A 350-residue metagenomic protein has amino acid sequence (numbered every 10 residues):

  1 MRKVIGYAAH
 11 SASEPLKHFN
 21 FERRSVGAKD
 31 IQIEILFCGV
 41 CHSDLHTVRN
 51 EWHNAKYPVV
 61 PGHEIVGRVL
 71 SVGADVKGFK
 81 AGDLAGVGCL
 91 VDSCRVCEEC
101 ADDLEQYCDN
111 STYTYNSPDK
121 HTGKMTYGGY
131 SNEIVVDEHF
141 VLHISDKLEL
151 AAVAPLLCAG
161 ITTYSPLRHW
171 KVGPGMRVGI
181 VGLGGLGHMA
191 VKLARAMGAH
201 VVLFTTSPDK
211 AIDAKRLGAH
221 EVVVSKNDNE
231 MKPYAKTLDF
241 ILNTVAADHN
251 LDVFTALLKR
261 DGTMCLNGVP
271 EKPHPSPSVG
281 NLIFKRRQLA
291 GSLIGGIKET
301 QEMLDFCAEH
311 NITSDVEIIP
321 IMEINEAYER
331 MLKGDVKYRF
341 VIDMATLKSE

Functional and structural regions predicted by a protein language model:
R2-V4, I297-E350: C-terminal hydrophobic helical "lid"/dimerization subdomain of Rossmann-like NAD(P)H-dependent oxidoreductases
R24-C38, E51-A101, Q106, S145-L148: Glycine-rich beta-strand-centered segment in the early N-terminal region that forms part of a ligand/cofactor-binding
C94-V181: NAD(P)H dinucleotide-binding glycine-rich loop of Rossmann-like/cofactor-binding domains, especially the beta1-alpha1
P174-L183, L193-V253: Adenosine-nucleotide cofactor-binding segment
G187-H188: N-terminal Rossmann-fold NAD(P) dinucleotide-binding loop
L258-K259: Helix-to-beta-strand junctions that scaffold the AdoMet/dcAdoMet cofactor pocket in Class I SAM-dependent enzymes
G262-T263: Glycine-centered, small-residue-biased loops immediately flanking beta-strands in adenine/cofactor-binding cores
V269-K285, I297-M303: Rossmann-fold NAD(P)-binding glycine/threonine-rich loop
